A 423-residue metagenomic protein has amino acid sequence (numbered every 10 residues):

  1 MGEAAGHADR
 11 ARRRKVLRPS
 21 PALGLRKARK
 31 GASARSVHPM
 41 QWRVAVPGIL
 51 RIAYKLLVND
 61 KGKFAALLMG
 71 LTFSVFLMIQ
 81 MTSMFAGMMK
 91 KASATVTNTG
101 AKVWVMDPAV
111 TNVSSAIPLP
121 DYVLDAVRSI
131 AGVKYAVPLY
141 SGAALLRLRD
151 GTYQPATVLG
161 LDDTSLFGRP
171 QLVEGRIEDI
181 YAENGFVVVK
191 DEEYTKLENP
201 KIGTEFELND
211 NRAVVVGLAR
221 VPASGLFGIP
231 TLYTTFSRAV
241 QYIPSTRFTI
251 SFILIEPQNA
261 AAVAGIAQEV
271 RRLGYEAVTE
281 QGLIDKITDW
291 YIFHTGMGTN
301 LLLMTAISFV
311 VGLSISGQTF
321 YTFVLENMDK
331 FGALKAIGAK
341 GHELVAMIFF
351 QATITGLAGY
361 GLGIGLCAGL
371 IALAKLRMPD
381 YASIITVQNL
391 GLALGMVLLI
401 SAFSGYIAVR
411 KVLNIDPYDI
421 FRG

Functional and structural regions predicted by a protein language model:
D9, G24, R29, L68 (+3 more regions): Hydrophobic, regular-secondary-structure patches
L17, G24-R26, K30-A32, V37-F76 (+2 more regions): N-terminal Sec/SRP start-transfer signal
Q41, I385, N389-G423: C-terminal membrane-exit region of the final transmembrane helix in multipass inner-membrane proteins
L67-L77, G298-Q318, A352-G359, G363 (+3 more regions): Alpha-helical transmembrane segments of integral membrane proteins
M84, G265-S314, Y321-M328, A333-L334 (+2 more regions): Peri-transmembrane interface segments
V103-W104, Y194, E207, A219-V221 (+1 more regions): A short beta-strand structural signal in non-transmembrane regions
Y140-G142, R149-D162, L172-R238: Hydrophobic secondary-structure segments that place a key small or acidic residue at a functional site
S308, D329-K375, L392-M396, I400-S401: Transmembrane alpha-helical interface segments in multi-pass membrane proteins
